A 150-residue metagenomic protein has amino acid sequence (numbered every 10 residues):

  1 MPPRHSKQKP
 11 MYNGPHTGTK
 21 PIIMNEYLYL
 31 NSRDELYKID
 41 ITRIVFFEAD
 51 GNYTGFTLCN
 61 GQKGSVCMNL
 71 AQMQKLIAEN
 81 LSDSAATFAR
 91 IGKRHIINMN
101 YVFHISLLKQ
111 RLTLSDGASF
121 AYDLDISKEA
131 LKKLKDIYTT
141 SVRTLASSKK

Functional and structural regions predicted by a protein language model:
P2-K150: Basic, polyanion-interacting recognition surfaces, primarily in bacterial LytTR/OmpR-type DNA-binding effector domains
